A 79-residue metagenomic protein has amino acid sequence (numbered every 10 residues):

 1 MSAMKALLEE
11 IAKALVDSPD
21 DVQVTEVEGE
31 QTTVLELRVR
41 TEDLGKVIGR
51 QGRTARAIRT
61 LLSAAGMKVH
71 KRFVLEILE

Functional and structural regions predicted by a protein language model:
M1-K46, R56-E79: RNA-contacting regions in translation and RNA-metabolism proteins, encompassing KH/S1 modules where present
